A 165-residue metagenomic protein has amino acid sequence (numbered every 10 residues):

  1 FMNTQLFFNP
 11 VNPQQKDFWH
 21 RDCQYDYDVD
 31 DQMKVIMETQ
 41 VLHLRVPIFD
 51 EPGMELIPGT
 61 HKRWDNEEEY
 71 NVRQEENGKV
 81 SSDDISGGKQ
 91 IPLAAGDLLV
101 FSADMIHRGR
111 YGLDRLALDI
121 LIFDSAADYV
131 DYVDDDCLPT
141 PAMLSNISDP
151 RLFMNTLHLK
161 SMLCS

Functional and structural regions predicted by a protein language model:
F1-D97, R108-L113, I120-Y132: Non-heme Fe(II) oxygenase catalytic core, chiefly the N-lobe of the double-stranded beta-helix
M105-S165: Non-heme Fe(II)/2-oxoglutarate
